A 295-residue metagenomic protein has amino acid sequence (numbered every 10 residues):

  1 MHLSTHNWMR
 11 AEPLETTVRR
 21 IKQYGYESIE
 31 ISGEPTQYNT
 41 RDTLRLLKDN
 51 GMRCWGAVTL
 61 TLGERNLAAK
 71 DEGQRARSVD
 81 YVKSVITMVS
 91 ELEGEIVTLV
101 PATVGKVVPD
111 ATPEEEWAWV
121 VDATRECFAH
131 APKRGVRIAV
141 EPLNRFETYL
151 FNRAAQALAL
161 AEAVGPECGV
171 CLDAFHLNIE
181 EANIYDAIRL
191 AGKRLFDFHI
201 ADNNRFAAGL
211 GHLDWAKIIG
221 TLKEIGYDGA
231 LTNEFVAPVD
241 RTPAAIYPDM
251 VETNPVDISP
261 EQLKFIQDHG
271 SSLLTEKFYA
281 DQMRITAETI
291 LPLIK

Functional and structural regions predicted by a protein language model:
M1-H2, A11-K22, F151-C168, N178-K295: Histidine-acidic metal/acid-base catalytic patches
M1-N7, I29-I31, C54-T59, V97-L99 (+4 more regions): Hydrophobic faces of well-ordered beta-strands that scaffold small-molecule active sites in alpha/beta enzyme cores
M1-P13, R65-V79, P109-W117, Y149 (+2 more regions): Active-site mouth loops of central-metabolism enzymes
M9, G33-P35, L60-G63, T103-G105 (+4 more regions): Active-site-proximal loop/turn and secondary-structure-junction residues that shape catalytic pockets, frequently
T16-Q23, Q37-V58, I86-G94, R125-R134 (+3 more regions): Acidic (Asp/Glu)-rich catalytic clusters
R41-L44, L67-A69, P109-A111, F151-R153 (+2 more regions): Short secondary-structure transition/capping segments
K48-D49, E72-G169, D257-F265, H269 (+2 more regions): Active-site acidic/histidine proton-transfer and metal-coordination neighborhood in alpha/beta enzyme cores
A57, G63-R65, L99, G105-V108 (+1 more regions): Short acidic/His/Gly/Ser-rich catalytic and metal-binding motifs that mark active-site loops of diverse hydrolases
